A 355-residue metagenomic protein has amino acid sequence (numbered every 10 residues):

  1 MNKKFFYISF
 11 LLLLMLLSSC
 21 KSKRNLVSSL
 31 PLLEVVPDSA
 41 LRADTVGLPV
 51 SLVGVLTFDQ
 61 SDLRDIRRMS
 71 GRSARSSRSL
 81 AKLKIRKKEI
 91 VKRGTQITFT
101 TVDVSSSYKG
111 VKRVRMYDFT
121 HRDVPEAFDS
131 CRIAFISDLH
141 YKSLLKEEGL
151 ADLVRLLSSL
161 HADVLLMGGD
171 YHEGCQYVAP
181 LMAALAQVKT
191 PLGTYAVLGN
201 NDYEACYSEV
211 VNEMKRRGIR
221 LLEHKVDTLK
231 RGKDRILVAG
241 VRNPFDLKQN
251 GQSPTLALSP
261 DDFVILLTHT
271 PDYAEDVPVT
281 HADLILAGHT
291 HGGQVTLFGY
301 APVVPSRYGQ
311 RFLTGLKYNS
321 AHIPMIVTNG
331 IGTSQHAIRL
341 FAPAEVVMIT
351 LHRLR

Functional and structural regions predicted by a protein language model:
K3-L11: Sec-dependent signal peptide recognition, specifically the positively charged N-region followed immediately by
Y7, C20-R132: Acidic, histidine-bearing metal-coordination/catalytic regions of metal-dependent phosphoesterases
G94-T95, T101-S106, D118-T120, M182-L247 (+1 more regions): Extended active-site neighborhood of metal-dependent phosphoesterases/phosphodiesterases
G110-K112, V124-N212, R217-R220: Membrane-embedded segments
K112, T120-A134, I219-R220, D227-G240 (+2 more regions): Beta-strand-turn-beta hairpins that frame and shape the catalytic cleft of phosphate-ester-processing enzymes
I136-S137, V164-D170, G193-N200, L222-K225 (+3 more regions): Active-site neighborhood of phospho(di)ester-bond hydrolases with catalytic His/Asp-centered motifs
A186, P271-T350, L354-R355: Conserved beta-sheet core of the metallophosphoesterase superfamily
